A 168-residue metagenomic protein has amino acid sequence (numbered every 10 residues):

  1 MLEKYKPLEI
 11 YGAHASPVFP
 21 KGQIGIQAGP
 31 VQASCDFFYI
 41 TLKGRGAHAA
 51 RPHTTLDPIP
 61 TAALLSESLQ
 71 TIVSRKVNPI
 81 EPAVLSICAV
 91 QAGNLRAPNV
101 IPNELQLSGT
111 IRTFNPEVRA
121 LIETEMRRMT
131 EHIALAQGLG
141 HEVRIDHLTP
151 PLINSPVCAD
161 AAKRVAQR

Functional and structural regions predicted by a protein language model:
M1-A89, G93-V100: Histidine/acidic-residue-rich, glycine-tolerant segments that coordinate divalent metal ions
P60-R168: Metal-dependent amide/peptide-bond hydrolase catalytic core, centered on the "pita-bread" metallohydrolase fold
